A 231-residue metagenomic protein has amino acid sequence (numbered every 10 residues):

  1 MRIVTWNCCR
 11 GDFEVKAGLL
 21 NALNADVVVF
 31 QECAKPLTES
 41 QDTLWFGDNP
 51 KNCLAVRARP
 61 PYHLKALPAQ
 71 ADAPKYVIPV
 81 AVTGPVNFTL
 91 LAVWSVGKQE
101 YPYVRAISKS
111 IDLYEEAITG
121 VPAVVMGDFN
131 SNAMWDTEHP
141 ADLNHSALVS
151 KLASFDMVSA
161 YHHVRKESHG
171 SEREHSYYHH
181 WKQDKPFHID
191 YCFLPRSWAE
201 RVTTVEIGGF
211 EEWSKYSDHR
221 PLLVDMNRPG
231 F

Functional and structural regions predicted by a protein language model:
M1-Q41, K51-A55, G230-F231: N-terminal, active-site-proximal structural segment of metallo-dependent hydrolase catalytic domains
C8, C33, S95, F129 (+1 more regions): Active-site metal-binding loops of divalent metal-dependent hydrolases
R10-V15, C33-T38, K98-E100, N132-M134 (+1 more regions): Active-site environment of divalent metal-dependent phosphoester hydrolases
V27, I107-I189, L194: Metal-dependent phosphoesterases centered on the DNase I-like endonuclease/exonuclease/phosphatase
Q31-K98: Structured beta-strand-rich core segments of catalytic domains in phosphoester-bond hydrolases
S40-G47, P61-A71, D156-H163, E200-E212: Short secondary-structure junctions
N49-K65, V80-T83, H180-R201, M226-N227: Conserved beta strand-loop-helix elements of the APE1-like EEP
E212-F231: Surface polyanion/phosphate-binding segment centered on an Asp-His-Pro turn
